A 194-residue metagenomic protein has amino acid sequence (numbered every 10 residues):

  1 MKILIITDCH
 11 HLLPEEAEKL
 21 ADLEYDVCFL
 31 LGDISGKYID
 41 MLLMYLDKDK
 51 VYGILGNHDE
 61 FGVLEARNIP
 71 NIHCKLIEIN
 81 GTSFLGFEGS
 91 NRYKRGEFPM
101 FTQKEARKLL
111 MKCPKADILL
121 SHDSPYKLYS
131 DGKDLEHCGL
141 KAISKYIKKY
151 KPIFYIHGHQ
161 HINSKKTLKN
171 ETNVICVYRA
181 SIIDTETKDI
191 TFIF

Functional and structural regions predicted by a protein language model:
M1-L43, P114-K115: N-terminal active-site segment of His-dependent metallophosphoesterases
I5, C9-P14, Y52-C138, A142: Conserved catalytic scaffold of divalent metal-dependent phosphoesterases
I5-D8, C28-D33, V51-N57, I72 (+4 more regions): Active-site neighborhood of phospho(di)ester-bond hydrolases with catalytic His/Asp-centered motifs
I6, E15, I77-G81, K145-Y150 (+1 more regions): Binuclear metal-dependent phosphoesterase catalytic core
H10-E15, I34-D40, H58-L64, R92-R95 (+3 more regions): Active-site environment of divalent metal-dependent phosphoester hydrolases
K19-D22, L42-Y45, F61-N68, K112-C113 (+2 more regions): Short loop/helix-cap segments at secondary-structure boundaries that form the rim of catalytic
D26-C28, L46-Y52, A66-L76, E171-V177 (+1 more regions): Active-site regions of enzymes building and remodeling cell-envelope glycoconjugates
M41, Y45-L46, A142-K149: Catalytic-core regions built around general acid/base machinery
